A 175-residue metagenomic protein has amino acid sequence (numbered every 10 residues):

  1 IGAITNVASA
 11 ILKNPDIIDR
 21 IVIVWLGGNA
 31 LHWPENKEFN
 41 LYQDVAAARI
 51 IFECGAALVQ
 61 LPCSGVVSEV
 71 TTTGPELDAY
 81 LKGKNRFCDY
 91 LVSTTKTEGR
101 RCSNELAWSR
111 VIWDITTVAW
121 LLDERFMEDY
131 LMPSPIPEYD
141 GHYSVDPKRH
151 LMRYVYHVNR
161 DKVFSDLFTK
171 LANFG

Functional and structural regions predicted by a protein language model:
I1-G175: N-terminal acidic, glycine/proline-rich low-complexity segments
